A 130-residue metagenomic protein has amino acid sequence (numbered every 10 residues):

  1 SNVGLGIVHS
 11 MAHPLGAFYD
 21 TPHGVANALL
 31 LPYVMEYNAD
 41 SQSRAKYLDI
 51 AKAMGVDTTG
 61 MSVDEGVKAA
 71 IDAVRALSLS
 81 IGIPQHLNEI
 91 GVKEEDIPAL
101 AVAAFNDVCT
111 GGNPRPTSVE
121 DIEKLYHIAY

Functional and structural regions predicted by a protein language model:
S1-N27, D107-G112: Glycine-rich phosphate/pyrophosphate-binding beta-alpha loops
N2-L5, P32, P84, E89 (+1 more regions): Generic secondary-structure boundary/loop-capping signal
V8-S10, Y37, Q42, D49 (+2 more regions): Generic detector of bulky aromatic hydrophobic side chains
M11, L31, V74, S78 (+2 more regions): Short alpha-helical scaffolding segments that buttress acidic/His motifs in well-ordered protein cores
F18-D96: Gly/Pro-rich interdomain helix-loop hinge
K93-Y130: Short, amphipathic C-terminal "tail helix"
